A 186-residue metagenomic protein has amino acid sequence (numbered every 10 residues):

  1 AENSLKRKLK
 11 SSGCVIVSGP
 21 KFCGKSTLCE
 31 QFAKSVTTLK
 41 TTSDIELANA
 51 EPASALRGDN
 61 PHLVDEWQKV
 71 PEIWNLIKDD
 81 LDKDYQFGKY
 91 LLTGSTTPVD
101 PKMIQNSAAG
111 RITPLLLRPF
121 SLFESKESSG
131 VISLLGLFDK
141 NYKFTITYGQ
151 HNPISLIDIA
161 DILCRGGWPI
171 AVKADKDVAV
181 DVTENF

Functional and structural regions predicted by a protein language model:
A1-K10: Pre-Walker A adenine-sensing motif
V17: Hydrophobic anchor at the beta1->P-loop junction of P-loop NTPases
K25: Conserved lysine of the Walker
L28: Hydrophobic positions on the alpha1 helix immediately C-terminal to the Walker A/P-loop
N49-L91: Conserved nucleotide-sensing/catalytic segment adjacent to the nucleotide-binding pocket in NTP-handling enzymes
L63, K89-S95, L116, S125: Structural recognition of the conserved hydrophobic beta-strand(s) that form the central parallel beta-sheet of P-loop
P98-P114, K126-V131: Short regulatory helix/loop adjacent to the ATP-binding pocket of P-loop NTPases
E127, I132-F186: Interdomain hinge/linker elements that couple catalytic modules in large macromolecular machines
